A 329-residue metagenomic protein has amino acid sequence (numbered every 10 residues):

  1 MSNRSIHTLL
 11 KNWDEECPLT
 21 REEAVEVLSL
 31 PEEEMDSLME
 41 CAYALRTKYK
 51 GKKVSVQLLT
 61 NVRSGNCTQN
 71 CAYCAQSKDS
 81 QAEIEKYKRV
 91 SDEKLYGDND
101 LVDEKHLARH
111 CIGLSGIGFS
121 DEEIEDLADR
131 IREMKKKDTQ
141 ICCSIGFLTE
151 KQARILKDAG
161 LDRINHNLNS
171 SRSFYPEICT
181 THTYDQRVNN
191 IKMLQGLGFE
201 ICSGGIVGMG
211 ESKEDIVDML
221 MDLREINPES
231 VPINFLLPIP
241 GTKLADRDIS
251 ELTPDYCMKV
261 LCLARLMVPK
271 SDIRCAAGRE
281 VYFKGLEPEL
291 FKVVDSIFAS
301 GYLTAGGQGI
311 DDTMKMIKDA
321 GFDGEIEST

Functional and structural regions predicted by a protein language model:
M1-E33, R224-T329: Auxiliary Fe-S-binding modules of radical SAM enzymes
E16, A42, C71, H166 (+4 more regions): Conserved, mostly hydrophobic/aromatic
S37-D79, Y87, S91-C111: N-terminal pre-triad scaffold of radical SAM enzymes
K52-V62, N66-T68, A72-Q81, A128-K135 (+4 more regions): Mobile, glycine- and charge-enriched loop segments and immediately flanking short secondary-structure elements within
D79-D98, V102-I191, E200-G204, E229-L236: Core AdoMet radical
H110, I117-S120, N190-D215, I233-S250 (+2 more regions): Conserved strand-turn element in the central/C-terminal portion of the radical SAM core barrel that lines
T149-K157, G210-D222, V281-K292: Catalytic cores of alpha/beta
